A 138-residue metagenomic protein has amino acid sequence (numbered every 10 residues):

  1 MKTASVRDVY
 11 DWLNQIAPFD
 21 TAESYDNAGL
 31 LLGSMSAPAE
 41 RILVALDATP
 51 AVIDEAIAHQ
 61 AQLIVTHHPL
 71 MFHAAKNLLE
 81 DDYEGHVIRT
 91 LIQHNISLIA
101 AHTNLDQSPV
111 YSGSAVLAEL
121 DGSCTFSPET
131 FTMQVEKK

Functional and structural regions predicted by a protein language model:
M1-K138: Hydrophobic structural segments
